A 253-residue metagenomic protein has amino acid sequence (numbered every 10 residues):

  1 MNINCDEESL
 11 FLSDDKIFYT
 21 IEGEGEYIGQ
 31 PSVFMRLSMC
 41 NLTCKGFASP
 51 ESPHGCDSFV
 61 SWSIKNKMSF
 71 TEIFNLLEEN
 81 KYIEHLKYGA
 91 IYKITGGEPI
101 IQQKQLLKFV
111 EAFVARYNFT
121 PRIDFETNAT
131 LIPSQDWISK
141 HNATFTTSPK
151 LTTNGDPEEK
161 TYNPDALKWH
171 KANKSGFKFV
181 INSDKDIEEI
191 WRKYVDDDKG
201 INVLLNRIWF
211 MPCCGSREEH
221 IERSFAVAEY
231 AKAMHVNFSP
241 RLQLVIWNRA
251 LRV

Functional and structural regions predicted by a protein language model:
I3-L10, D14-I17, P31, G46-A143: Conserved Radical SAM active-site core
E8, P31-V33, N206, M234: A generic secondary-structure signal marking the coil-to-beta-strand transition
D15-S32, S38-M39: S-adenosyl-L-methionine
G25-I28, K45-A48, L251: Short, glycine/acidic-enriched capping/hinge loops at junctions between secondary-structure elements
F34, I91-K93, G176-K178: Short aromatic/hydrophobic contact patches that present stacked aromatics for nucleic-acid/ligand binding
S38, F59, S148-K150: Generic beta-structure capping elements
I100-V253: Conserved AdoMet/S-adenosylmethionine-binding subsite of the radical SAM
